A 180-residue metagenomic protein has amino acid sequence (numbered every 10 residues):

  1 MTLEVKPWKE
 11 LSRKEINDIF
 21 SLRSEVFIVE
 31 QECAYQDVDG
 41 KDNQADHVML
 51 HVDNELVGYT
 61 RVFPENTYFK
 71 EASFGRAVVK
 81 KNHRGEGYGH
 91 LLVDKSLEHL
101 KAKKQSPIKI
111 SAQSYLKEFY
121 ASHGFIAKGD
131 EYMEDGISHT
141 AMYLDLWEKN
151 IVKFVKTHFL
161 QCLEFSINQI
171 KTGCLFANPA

Functional and structural regions predicted by a protein language model:
M1-L56: Short amphipathic alpha-helix that is part of the acyltransferase structural core
M49, E55-P64, S73, V78: Conserved beta-strand in the GNAT
E65-F74, R84, G136-S138: A conserved beta-turn-beta hairpin within the catalytic core of GNAT-like acetyltransferases that forms part
G85-E98: Conserved acetyl-CoA-binding loop-helix of GNAT-fold acetyltransferases
L100-A112: Conserved GNAT acetyl-CoA-binding A-motif
K109-S111, A121, I126-A141: Conserved catalytic-core motifs of GNAT/GCN5-like acyltransferases
M133-V155, F159-L160, S166: C-terminal "cap" of GNAT-fold acetyltransferases
